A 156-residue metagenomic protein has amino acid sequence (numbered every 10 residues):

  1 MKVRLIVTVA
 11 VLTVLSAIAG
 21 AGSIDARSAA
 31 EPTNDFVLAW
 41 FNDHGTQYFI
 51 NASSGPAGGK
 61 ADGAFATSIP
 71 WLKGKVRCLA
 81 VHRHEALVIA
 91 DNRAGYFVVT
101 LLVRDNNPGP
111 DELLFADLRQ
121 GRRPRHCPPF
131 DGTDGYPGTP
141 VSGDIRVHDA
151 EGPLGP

Functional and structural regions predicted by a protein language model:
M1-V7: Bacterial N-terminal signal peptides that target proteins for export
T8-A17: Bacterial N-terminal signal peptides
S16-T33: C-terminal region of N-terminal signal peptides and the immediate post-cleavage residues of exported proteins
N34-N42, A61-G63, D111-L118: Short, hydrophobic/proline-enriched secondary-structure or compact coil segments at domain edges
D43-R104: Predominantly extracellular/secreted and cell-surface proteins with exposed, flexible low-complexity segments
R83-R146: Extracytosolic low-complexity repeat regions of secreted or lipid-anchored proteins
P153-P156: Short, solvent-exposed mixed-charge patches
